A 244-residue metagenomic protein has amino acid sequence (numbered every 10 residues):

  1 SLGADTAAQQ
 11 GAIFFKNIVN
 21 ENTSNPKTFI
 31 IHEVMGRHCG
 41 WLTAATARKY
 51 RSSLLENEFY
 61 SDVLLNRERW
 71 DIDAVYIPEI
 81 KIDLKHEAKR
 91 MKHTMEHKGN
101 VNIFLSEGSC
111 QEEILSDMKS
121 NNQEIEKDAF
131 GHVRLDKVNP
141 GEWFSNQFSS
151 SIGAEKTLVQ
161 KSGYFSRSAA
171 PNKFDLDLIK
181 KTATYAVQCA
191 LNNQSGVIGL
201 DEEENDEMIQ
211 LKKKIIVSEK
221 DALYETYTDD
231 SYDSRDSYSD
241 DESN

Functional and structural regions predicted by a protein language model:
S1-L2, P171: Short, solvent-exposed loop/turn segments at secondary-structure boundaries
G3-K156: Accessory alpha-helical/coil subdomains and C-terminal extensions that flank or cap enzyme catalytic cores
E113-N244: C-terminal non-catalytic interaction/assembly regions of soluble proteins
